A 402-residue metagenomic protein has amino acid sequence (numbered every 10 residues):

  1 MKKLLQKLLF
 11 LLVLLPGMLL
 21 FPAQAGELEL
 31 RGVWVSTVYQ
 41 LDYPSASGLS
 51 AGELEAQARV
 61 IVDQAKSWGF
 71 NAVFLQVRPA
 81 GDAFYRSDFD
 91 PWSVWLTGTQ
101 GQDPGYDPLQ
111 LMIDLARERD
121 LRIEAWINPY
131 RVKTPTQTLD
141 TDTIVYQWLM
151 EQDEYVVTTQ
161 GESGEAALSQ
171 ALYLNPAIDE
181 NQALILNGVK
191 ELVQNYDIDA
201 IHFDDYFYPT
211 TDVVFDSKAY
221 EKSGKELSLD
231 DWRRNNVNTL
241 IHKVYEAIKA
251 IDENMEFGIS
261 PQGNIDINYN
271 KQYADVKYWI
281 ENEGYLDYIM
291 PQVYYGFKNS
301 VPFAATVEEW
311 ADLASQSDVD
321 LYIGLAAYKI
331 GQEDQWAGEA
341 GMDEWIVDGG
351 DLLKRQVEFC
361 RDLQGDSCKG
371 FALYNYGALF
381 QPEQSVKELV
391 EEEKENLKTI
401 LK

Functional and structural regions predicted by a protein language model:
L28, W34-A56, A125, Y130-E191 (+2 more regions): Active-site-adjacent "subsite" loops/lids of carbohydrate-active enzymes
L41-G52, P91-Y106, L168-A183, E226-N236 (+2 more regions): The substrate-binding groove and active-site-proximal loops of carbohydrate-active enzymes, especially glycoside
S47-A65, N181-L192, N268-N282, D348-D362: Short, acidic/polar
G48-W68, W95-R119, L184-N187, N235-L240: Aromatic- and glycine-enriched glycan-recognition loops and surfaces that form the carbohydrate-binding subsites
A56-D82, N195-D199, Y285: Catalytic domains of carbohydrate-active enzymes, especially glycoside hydrolases
W68-P104: Aromatic-lined carbohydrate-binding/catalytic grooves of carbohydrate-active enzymes
D142, E151-N282, Y294-Y295: Polysaccharide-binding and catalytic clefts of secreted carbohydrate-active enzymes
Y285-P302, W310, S317-K402: Substrate-binding cleft of secreted/luminal carbohydrate-active enzymes
